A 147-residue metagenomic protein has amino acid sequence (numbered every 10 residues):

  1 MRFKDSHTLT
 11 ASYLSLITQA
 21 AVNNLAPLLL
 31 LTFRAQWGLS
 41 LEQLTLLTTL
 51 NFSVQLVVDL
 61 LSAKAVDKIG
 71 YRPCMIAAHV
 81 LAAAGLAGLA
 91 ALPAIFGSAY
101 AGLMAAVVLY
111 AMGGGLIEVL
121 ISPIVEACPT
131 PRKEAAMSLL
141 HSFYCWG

Functional and structural regions predicted by a protein language model:
H7-L41, D59, S122: Extracytoplasmic
V22, V54-V58, G113, G147: MFS transmembrane alpha-helix packing/gate-lining sites
L46-K64: Central cavity-lining transmembrane alpha-helices of secondary-active solute carriers, predominantly the Major
R72-M75, L103: Primarily marks hydrophobic transmembrane alpha-helices of the MFS/SLC 12-helix fold
V80-G97: C-terminal ends and interior cores of transmembrane alpha-helices in multi-pass membrane transporters/permeases
A99-L116: Hydrophobic core of transmembrane alpha-helices in multi-pass small-molecule transporters, especially MFS/SLC-type
L116-P129: Intracellular juxtamembrane helix-capping segments at the cytosolic ends of symmetry-related transmembrane helices
E134-G147: Glycine-rich segments within core transmembrane alpha-helices of 12-TM secondary carriers
